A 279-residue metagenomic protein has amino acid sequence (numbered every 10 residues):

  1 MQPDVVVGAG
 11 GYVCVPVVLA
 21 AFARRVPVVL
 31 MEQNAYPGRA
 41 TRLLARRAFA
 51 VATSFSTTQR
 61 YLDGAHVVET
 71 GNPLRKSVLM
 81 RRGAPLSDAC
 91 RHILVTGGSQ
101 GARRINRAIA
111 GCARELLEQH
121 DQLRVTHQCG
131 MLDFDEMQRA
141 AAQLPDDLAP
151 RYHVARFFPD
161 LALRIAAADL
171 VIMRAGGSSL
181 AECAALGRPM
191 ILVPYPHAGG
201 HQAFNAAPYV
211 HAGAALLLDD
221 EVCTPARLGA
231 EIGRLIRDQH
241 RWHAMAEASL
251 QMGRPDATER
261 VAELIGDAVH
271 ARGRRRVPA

Functional and structural regions predicted by a protein language model:
M1-V7, R188: Proline-aspartate-enriched helix->loop->beta-strand connector
V5-R24: An aromatic- and histidine-rich active-site surface loop
F22-R81: Active-site-proximal region of nucleotide-activated glycan assembly enzymes, centered on histidine/acidic-rich loops
R24, A166-A168, A184-V193, A212: Conserved donor-binding/catalytic loop of nucleotide-activated donor transferases
G83-M173, L180, A203-H211, L218-R227 (+1 more regions): Donor-nucleotide binding loops and adjacent catalytic segments primarily of GT-B fold Leloir glycosyltransferases
M173, P189-G199: Short hydrophobic beta-strand element within catalytic cores of glycosyltransferases and related nucleotide-activated
R241-P255: A short, well-ordered alpha-helix in the C-terminal region of glycosyltransferases
R254-A279: C-terminal alpha-helical cap of glycosyltransferases
